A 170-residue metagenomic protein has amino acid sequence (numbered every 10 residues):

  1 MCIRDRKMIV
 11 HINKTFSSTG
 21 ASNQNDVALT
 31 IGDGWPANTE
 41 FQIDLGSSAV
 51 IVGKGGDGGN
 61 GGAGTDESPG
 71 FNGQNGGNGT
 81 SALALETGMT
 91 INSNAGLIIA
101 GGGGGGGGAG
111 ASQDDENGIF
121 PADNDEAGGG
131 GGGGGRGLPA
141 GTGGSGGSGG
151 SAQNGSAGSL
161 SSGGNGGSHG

Functional and structural regions predicted by a protein language model:
R4-G170: Glycine-centric low-complexity repeats
